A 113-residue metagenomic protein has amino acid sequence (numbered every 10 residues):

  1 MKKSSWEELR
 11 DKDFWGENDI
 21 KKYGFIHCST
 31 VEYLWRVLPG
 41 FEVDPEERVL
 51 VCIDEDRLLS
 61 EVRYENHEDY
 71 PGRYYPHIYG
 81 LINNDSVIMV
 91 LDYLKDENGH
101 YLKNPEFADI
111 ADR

Functional and structural regions predicted by a protein language model:
M1-R113: Conserved, structured core segments of small domains
